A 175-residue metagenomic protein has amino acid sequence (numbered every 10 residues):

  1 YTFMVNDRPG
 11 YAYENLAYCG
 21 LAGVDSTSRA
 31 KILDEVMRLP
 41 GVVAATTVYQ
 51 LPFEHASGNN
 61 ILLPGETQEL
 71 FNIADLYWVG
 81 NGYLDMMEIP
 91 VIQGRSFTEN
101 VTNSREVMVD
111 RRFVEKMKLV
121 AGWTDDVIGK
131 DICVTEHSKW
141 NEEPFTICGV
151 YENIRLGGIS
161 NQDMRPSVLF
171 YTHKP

Functional and structural regions predicted by a protein language model:
Y1-E14: Alpha-helical transmembrane segments
T2, C19, E66-T67: A near-ubiquitous, low-amplitude feature marking generic local secondary-structure context
A12-C19, F170-Y171, P175: Acyl/amide activation-and-transfer machinery of modular secondary-metabolite enzymes
G20-A22, V150: Short hydrophobic/aromatic beta-strand micro-patches that form the beta-sheet surface supporting nucleotide- or nucleic
K31-P175: Mid-to-C-terminal secondary-structure elements that act as membrane-proximal/extracytoplasmic interface segments
